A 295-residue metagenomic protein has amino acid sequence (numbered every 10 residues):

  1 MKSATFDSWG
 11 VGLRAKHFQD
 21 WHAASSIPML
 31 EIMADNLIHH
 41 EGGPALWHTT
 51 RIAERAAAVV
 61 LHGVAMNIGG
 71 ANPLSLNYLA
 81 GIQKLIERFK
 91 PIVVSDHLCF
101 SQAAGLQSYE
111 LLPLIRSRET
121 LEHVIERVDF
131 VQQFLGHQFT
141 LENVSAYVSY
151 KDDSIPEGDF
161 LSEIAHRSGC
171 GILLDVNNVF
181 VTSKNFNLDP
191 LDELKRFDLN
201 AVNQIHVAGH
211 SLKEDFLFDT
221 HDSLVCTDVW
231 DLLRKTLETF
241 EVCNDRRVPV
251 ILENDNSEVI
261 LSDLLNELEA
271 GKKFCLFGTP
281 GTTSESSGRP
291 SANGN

Functional and structural regions predicted by a protein language model:
M1-D20: Boundary/entry segment of secreted carbohydrate-active catalytic domains
K16-Q19, A34-W47, N67-N77, Y147-I155 (+2 more regions): Acidic-and-aromatic substrate-binding clefts and catalytic sites of carbohydrate-active enzymes
D20-S26, G43-L61, N77-I92, D129-F134 (+3 more regions): Acidic (Asp/Glu)-rich catalytic clusters
L30, V94, D175, I205 (+1 more regions): Conserved, mostly hydrophobic/aromatic
H39-G42, P73, L111-L121, T182-E241: Gly/Pro-rich active-site loop or hairpin
S75-G171: Active-site acidic/histidine proton-transfer and metal-coordination neighborhood in alpha/beta enzyme cores
Q132-F216: Acidic/histidine-rich catalytic cores of soluble enzymes
E258-G281: C-terminal helical cap(s) of enzyme catalytic domains, especially alpha/beta-barrels
